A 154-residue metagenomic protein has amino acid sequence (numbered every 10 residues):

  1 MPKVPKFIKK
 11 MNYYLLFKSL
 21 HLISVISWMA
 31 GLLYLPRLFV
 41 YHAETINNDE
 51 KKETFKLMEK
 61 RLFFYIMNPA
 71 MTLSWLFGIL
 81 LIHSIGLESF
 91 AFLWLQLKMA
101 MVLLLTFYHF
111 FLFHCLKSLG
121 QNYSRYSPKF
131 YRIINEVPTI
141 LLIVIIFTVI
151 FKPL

Functional and structural regions predicted by a protein language model:
K6-L154: Polytopic transmembrane helical bundles with strong interfacial aromatic enrichment
